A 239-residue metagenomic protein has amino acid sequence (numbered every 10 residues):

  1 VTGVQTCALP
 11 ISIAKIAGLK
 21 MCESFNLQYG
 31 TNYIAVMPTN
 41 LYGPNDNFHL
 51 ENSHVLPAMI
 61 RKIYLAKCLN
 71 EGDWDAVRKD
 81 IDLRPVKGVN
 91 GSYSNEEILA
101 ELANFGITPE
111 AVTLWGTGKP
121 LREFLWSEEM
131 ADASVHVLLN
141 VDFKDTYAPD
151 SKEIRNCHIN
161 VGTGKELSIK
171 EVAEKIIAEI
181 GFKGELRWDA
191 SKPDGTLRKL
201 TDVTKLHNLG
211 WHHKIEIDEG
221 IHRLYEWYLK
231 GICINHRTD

Functional and structural regions predicted by a protein language model:
T2-L9: Short, small-residue-biased leader/transition segments that mark boundaries at the very start of proteins
A14-A17: Active-site helix of classical SDR
M21-Y33, R61-W74: Active-site-adjacent segment of SDR/Rossmann-fold oxidoreductases
L41-G43, M130: Conserved sequence/active-site signature of Rossmann-fold short-chain dehydrogenase/reductase
F48-H49: Active-site loop immediately N-terminal to the catalytic Tyr-X3-Lys motif of short-chain dehydrogenase/reductase
L65-D239: C-terminal substrate-binding subdomain of Rossmann-fold SDR/epimerase-dehydratase oxidoreductases
